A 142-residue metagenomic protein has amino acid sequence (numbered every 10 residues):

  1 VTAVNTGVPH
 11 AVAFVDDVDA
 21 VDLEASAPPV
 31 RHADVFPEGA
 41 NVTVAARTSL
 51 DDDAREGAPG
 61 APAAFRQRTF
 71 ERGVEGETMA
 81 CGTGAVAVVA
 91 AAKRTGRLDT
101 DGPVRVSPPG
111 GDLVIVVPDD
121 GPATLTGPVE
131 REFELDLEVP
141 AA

Functional and structural regions predicted by a protein language model:
V1-A80, A87-A142: Active-site proximal loop and beta-alpha junction motif in alpha/beta enzyme cores
